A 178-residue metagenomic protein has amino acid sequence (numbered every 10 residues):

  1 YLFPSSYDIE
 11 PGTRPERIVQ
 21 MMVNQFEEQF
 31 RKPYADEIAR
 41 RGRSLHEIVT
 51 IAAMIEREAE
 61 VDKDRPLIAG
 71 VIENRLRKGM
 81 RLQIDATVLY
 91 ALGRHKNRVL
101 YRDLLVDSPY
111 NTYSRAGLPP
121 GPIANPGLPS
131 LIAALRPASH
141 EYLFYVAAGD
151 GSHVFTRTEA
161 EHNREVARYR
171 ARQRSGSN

Functional and structural regions predicted by a protein language model:
Y1-N178: Bacterial extracytoplasmic/cell-wall-associated proteins, especially those involved in peptidoglycan
